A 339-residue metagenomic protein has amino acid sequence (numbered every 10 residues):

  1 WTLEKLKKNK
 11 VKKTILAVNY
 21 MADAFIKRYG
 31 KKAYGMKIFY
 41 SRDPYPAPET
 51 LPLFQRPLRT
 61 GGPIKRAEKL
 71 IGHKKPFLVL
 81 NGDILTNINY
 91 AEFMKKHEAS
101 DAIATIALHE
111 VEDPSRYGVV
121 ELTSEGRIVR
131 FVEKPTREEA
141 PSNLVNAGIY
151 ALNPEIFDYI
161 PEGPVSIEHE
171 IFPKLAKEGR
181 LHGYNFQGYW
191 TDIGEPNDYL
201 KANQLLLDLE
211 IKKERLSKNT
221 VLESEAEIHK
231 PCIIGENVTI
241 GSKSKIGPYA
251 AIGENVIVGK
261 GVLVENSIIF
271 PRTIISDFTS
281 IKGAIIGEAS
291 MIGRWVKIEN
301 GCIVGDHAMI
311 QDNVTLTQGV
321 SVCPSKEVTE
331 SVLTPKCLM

Functional and structural regions predicted by a protein language model:
W1-N81, N87-E92, G319, V332 (+1 more regions): Conserved N-terminal catalytic core of the sugar/cofactor nucleotidyltransferase
S41-D43, A107, Y184-F186: Conserved beta-strand termini and adjacent loop/short-helix elements that scaffold enzyme active sites in alpha/beta
P76-L78, L85, A91-E98, V111-P114 (+1 more regions): Catalytic-core segments of class I nucleotidyltransferases/pyrophosphorylases that form NMP-activated intermediates
S100-E110: A short, conserved acidic/glycine-rich loop-to-beta-strand motif that forms the donor nucleotide-sugar/metal
V120-T123, I286: Short beta-strand-to-turn element immediately C-terminal to the catalytic PLP-Schiff-base lysine in fold type I
N146-I149, G163, K230, N300 (+1 more regions): Glycine/small-residue-rich pyrophosphate-binding loop that anchors the diphosphate of NDP-sugar donors
A176-N266, R272: Extended, small-residue-rich solenoid/repeat segments and analogous flexible loops that form exposed scaffolds
G259-M339: Glycine-rich hexapeptide-repeat left-handed beta-helix
